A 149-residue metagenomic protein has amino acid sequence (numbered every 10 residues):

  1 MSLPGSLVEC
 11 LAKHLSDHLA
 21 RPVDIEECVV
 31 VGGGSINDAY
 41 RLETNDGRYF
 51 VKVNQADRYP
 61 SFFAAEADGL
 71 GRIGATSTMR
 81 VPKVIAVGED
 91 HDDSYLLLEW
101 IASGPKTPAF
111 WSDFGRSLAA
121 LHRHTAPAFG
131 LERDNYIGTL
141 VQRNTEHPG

Functional and structural regions predicted by a protein language model:
M1-E26: Juxta-kinase regulatory segment immediately upstream of eukaryotic protein kinase catalytic domains
V29-G149: ATP-binding pocket architecture of kinase catalytic cores
